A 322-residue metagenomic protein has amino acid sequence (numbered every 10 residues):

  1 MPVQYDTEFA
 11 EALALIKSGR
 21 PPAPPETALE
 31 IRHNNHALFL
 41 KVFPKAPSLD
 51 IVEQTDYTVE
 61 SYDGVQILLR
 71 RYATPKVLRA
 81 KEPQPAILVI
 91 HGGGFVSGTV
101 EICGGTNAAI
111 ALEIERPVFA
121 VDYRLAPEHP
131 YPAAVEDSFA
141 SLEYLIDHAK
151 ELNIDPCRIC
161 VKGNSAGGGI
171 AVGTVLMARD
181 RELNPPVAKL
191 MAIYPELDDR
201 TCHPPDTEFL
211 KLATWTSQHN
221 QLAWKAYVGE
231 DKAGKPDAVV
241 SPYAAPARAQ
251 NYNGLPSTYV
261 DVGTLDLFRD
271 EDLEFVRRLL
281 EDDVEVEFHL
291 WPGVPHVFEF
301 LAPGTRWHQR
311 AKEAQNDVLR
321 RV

Functional and structural regions predicted by a protein language model:
M1-T74, A233-P236, R321: A glycine/proline-hinged amphipathic helix-loop "lid/cap" segment that gates access to hydrophobic ligand pockets
L69-P83, A247-Y252: Short beta-strand-to-loop junctions in surface cap/lid or active-site-entrance loops
Y72, I90-G93, V262-G263: The conserved beta1-alpha1 loop
E82-G92: Short beta-strand element of the alpha/beta-hydrolase
E101-A120: Short amphipathic alpha-helix adjacent to the substrate-entry channel of hydrolases
I146-V161: Gly/Ser-rich "nucleophile elbow"/oxyanion-hole loop immediately N-terminal to the catalytic nucleophile in hydrolases
P156-R158, V172-V322: Alpha/beta hydrolase fold serine-hydrolase catalytic domain that processes acyl esters and thioesters
G163, G167, A171: Gly/Ala-rich beta-loop-alpha elbow adjacent to hydrolase catalytic centers
